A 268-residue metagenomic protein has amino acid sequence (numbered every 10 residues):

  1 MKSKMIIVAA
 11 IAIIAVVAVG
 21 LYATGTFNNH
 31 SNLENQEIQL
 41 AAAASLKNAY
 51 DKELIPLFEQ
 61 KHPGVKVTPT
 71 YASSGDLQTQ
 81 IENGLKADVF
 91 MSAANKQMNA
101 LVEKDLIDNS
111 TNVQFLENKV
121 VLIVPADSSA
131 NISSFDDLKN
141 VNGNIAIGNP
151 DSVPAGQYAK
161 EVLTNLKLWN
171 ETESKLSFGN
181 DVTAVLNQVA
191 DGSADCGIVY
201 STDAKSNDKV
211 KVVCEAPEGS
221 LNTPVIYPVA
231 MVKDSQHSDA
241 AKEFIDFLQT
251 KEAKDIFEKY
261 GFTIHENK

Functional and structural regions predicted by a protein language model:
K2-K61, G75, T79-N83, A94-N95 (+3 more regions): Exported/periplasmic ABC-transporter solute-binding proteins
I38, V65-V67, V120: Conserved beta-strand core positions
L85-K86, N109: Short glycine-enriched, charge-decorated loop/helix-capping segments at active-site entrances that position
D88-S92: Periplasmic-binding protein-like
D108-T111, P217: Short, P/G- and charge-enriched loop/turn segments at secondary-structure junctions
T111-V120: Short, glycine-/small- and polar/acidic-enriched structural segments that line small-molecule recognition paths
